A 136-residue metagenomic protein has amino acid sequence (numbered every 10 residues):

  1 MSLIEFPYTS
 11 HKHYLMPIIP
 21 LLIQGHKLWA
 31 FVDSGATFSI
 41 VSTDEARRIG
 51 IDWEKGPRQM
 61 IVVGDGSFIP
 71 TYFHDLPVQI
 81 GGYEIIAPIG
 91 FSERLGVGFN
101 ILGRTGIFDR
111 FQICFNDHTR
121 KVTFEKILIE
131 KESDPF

Functional and structural regions predicted by a protein language model:
M1-F136: Pepsin/retropepsin-fold aspartyl endopeptidases
